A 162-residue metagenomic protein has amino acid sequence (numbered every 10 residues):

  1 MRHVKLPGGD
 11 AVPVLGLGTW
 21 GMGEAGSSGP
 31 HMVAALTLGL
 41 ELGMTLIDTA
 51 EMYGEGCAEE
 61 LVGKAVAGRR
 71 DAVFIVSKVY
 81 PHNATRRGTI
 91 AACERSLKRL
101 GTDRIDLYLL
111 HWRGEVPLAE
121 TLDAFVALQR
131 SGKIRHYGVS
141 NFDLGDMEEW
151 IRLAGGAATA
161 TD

Functional and structural regions predicted by a protein language model:
M1-V73: N-terminal binding-site loop/beta-alpha segment at the start of enzyme catalytic domains that lines or forms
V14-T19, D48, V76-K78, D106-H111 (+1 more regions): Short beta-strands and strand-loop turn motifs
M22, Y80-H82: Short coil/turn motifs at secondary-structure junctions
G26, E41, T45, N83-D162: Glycine/proline-rich, positively charged, aromatic-decorated active-site loop/lid region on the catalytic face
T49-M52, E60, V79, L107 (+1 more regions): Generic detector of well-ordered alpha-helical packing
A72-F74, R135-H136: Proline-centered loop/turn at the N-terminus of a beta-strand
